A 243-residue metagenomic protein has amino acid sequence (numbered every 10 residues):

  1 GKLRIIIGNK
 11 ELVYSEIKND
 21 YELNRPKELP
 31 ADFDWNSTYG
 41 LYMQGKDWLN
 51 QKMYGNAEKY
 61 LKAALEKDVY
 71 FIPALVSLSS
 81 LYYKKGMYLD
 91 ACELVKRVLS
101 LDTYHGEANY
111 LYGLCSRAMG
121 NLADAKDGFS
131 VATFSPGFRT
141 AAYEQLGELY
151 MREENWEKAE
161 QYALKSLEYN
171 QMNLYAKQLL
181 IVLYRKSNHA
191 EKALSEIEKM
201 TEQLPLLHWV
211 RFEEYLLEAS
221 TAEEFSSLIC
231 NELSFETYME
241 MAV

Functional and structural regions predicted by a protein language model:
G1-N36: Long, contiguous interaction/recruitment modules in multidomain scaffold/adaptor proteins
D34-K67, T237-M241: Alpha-helical segment of the N-proximal tetratricopeptide repeat
K52-K59, K84-R97, A118-V131, R152-K165 (+2 more regions): Structural signature of tandem alpha-helical TPR/SEL1-like repeats, specifically the intra-repeat loop/turn
K67, S100-L101, F134-S135, Y169 (+2 more regions): Structural marker of alpha-solenoid helical repeat scaffolds
F71, H105, R139, N173 (+2 more regions): Residue-level recognition of tetratricopeptide repeat
A74, A108, A142, A176 (+2 more regions): TPR alpha-solenoid repeat register
